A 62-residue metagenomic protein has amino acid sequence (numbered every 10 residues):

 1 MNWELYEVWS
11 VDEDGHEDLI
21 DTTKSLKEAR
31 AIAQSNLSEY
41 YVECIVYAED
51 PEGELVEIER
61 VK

Functional and structural regions predicted by a protein language model:
M1-D18: Short aromatic-glycine-(Arg/Gly/Cys) micro-motifs in beta-strand/loop hairpins
L5-E7, T22, Y47, E57: Generic alpha-helical hydrophobic packing signal
E7, L26-E28, Y40: Non-catalytic effector/regulatory segments
V11-E13, L26, E49-P51: Generic structural motif
D14-E28: A short, exposed loop/beta-hairpin motif centered on an aromatic-Gly-Thr core
R30, S35-K62: Short, mixed-charge low-complexity intrinsically disordered segments
